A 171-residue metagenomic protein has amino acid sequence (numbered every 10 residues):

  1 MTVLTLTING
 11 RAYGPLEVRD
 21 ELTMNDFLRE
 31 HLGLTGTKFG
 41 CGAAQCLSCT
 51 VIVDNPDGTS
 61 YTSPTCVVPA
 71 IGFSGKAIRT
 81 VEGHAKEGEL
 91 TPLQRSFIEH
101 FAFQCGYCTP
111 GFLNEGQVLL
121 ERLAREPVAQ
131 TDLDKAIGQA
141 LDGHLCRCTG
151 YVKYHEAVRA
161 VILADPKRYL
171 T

Functional and structural regions predicted by a protein language model:
M1-T171: Signature of N-terminal electron-transfer/Fe-S-associated modules in redox systems
